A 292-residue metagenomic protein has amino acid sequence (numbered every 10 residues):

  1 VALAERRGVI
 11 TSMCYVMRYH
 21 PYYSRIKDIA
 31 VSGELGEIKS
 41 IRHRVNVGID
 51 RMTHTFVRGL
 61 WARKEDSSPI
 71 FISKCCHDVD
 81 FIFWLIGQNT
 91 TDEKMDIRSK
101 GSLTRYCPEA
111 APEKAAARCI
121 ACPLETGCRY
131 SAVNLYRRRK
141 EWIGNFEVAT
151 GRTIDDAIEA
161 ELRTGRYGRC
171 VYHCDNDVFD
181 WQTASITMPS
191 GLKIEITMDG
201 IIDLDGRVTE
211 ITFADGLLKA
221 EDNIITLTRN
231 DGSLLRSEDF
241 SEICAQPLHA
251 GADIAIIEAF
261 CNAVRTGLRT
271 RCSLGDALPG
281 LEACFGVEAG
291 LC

Functional and structural regions predicted by a protein language model:
V1-R7: Catalytic-core regions built around general acid/base machinery
R6, T187-S190, K219, I224 (+3 more regions): C-terminal helix-rich "cap/oligomerization" subdomain common to oxidoreductases
R7-V9, M17-G168: Predominantly a Rossmann-like dinucleotide-binding segment in NAD(P)-dependent oxidoreductases
T11-C14, E195-T197: Short catalytic-loop micro-motif centered on adjacent basic/acidic residues
Y15-R18, V45, G200, D276: Structured beta->alpha junctions
Y23, D78-V79, D253, I257-E258 (+1 more regions): A general structural signal for well-ordered alpha-helical segments in protein cores
D66-I72, R169-H173, I243-H249, T266-L274: Active-site rim elements
G101-L103, C107-I254: NAD(P)-dinucleotide binding in Rossmann-like oxidoreductases
